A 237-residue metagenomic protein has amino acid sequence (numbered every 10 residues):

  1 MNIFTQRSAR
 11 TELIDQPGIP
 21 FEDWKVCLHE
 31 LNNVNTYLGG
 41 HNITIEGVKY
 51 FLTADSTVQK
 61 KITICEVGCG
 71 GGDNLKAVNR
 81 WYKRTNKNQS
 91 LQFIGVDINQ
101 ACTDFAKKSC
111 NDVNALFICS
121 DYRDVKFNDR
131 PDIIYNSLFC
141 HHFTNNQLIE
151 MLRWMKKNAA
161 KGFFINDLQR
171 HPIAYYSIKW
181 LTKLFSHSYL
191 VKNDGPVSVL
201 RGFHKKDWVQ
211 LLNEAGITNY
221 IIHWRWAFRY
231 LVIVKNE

Functional and structural regions predicted by a protein language model:
M1-P17: N-terminal auxiliary segments of SAM/dcSAM-dependent transferases
P17, F21-A54: Class I SAM-dependent methyltransferase Rossmann-like catalytic core, especially the SAM/SAH-binding loop
C65-V67, G71-D124: Class I SAM-dependent methyltransferase SAM/SAH-binding core
Y135: A conserved beta-strand element that flanks and buttresses the S-adenosyl-L-methionine
F143-W154: A short, conserved alpha-helix within the catalytic core of class I
A159-L168: Conserved beta-strand signature within the Rossmann-like core of class I S-adenosyl-L-methionine
L168-N213: C-terminal alpha-helical "lid/dimerization" subdomain adjacent to the S-adenosyl-L-methionine
R201, K205-K235: Conserved Class I S-adenosyl-L-methionine
